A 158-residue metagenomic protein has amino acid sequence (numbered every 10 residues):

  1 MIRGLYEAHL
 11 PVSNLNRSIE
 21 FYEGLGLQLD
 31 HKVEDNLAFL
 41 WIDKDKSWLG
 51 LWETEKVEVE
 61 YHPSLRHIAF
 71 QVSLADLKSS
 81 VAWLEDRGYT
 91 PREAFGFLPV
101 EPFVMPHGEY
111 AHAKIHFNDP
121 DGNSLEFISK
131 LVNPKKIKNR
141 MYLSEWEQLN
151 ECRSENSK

Functional and structural regions predicted by a protein language model:
R3-E7, P63-H67, H112: Short, solvent-exposed beta-strand edge segments and adjacent coil->beta transition regions
H9-L49: Core segments of cupin and vicinal oxygen chelate
S13-N16, A69-D121, V132-K136, L143 (+1 more regions): Vicinal oxygen chelate
E23, E34, S64, E109-A111: Residues that act as N-cap/strand-start positions at coil-to-secondary-structure junctions
F39-I42, E58-E60, P106-H107: Short glycine-biased active-site loop of nucleotidyltransferases that positions the nucleotide triphosphate and helps
E60-P63, K136-N139: A short, polar/proline- and glycine-enriched secondary-structure boundary/capping micro-motif
E126-F127: Short glycine-/small-residue motifs
